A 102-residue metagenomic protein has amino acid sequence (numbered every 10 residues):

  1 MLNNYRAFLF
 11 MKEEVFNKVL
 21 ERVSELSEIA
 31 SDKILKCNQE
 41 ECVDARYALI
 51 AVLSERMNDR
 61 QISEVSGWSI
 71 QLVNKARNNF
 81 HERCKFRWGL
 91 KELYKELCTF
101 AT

Functional and structural regions predicted by a protein language model:
M1-R22, L97, A101: General nucleic-acid-binding
E25-Q39: Short, Lys/Arg-enriched N-terminal segment that forms or immediately precedes the first helix of a structured domain
C42-M57: Short, amphipathic alpha-helical "recognition" segments used to contact nucleic acids or chromatin
S54, R77-N78, C84: DNA major-groove recognition helix of helix-turn-helix
Q61-V65: Short alpha-helical "recognition helix" segments of helix-turn-helix
R83-T102: Short Lys/Arg-enriched helix C-cap and helix-to-coil transition segments that create basic nucleic-acid-contact patches
